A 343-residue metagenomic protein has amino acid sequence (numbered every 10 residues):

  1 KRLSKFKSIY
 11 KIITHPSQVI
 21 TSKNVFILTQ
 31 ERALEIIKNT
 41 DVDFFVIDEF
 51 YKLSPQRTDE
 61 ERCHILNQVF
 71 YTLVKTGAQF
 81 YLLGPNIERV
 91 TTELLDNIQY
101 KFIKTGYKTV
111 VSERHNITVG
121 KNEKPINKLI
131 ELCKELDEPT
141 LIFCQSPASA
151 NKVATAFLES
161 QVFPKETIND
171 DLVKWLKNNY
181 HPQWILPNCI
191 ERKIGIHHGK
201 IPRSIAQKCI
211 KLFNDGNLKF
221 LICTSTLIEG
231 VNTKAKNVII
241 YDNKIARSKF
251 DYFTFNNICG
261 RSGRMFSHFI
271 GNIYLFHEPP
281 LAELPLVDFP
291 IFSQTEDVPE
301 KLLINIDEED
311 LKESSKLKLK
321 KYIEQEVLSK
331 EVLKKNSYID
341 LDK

Functional and structural regions predicted by a protein language model:
K1-V25, I36-I37, V119-K121, N127-L129 (+3 more regions): Conserved C-terminal RecA-like helicase domain
F26-T29, V46, A78-P85, F220-C223: Structural recognition of the conserved hydrophobic beta-strand(s) that form the central parallel beta-sheet of P-loop
Q30-A33, I37-T76: SF2 helicase catalytic motif II
D41-V46, F220-K244, G271-F276: A short beta-strand element within the Helicase C-terminal
F44, R89-C133: Interdomain hinge/linker at the junction between the two RecA-like core domains of SF2 helicases
K52-Q56, E229, R264: Residues immediately C-terminal
V74-I87, N237, K244-I291: Conserved segment of the helicase C-terminal RecA-like domain
S262-K343: C-terminal helicase lobe
